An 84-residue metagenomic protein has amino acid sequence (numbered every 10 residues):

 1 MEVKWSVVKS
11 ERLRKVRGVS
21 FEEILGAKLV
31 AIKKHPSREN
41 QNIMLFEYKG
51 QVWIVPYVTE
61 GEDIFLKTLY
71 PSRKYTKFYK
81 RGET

Functional and structural regions predicted by a protein language model:
M1-T84: Ribonuclease/tRNase effector modules and their secretory precursors
